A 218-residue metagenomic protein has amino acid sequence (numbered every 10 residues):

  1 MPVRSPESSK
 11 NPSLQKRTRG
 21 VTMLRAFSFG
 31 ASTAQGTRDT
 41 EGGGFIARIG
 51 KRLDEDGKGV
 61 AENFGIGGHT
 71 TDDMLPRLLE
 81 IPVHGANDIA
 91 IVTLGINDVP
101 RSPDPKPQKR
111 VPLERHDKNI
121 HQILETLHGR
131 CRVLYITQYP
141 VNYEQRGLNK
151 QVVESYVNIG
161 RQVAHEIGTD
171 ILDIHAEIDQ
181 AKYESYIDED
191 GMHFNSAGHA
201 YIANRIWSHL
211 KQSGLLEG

Functional and structural regions predicted by a protein language model:
P6-G67, D72-A86: Serine-esterase "nucleophile elbow" of acetyl-processing enzymes
K51-G57, D72-G218: Alpha-helical cap/lid subdomain in secreted, periplasmic, or secretory-pathway luminal O-acyl-processing enzymes
